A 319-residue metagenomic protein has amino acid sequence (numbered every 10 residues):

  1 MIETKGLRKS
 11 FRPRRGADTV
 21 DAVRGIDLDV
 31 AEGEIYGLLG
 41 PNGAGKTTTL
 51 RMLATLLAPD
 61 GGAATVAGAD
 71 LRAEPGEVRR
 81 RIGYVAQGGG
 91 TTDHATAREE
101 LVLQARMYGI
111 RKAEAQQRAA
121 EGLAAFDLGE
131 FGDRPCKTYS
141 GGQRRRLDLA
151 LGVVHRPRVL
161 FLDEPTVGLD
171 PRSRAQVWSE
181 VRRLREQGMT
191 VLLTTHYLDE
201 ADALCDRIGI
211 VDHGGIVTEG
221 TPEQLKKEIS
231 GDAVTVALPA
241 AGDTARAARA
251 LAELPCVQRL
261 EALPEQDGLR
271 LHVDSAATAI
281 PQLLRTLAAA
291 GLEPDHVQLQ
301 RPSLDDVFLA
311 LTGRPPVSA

Functional and structural regions predicted by a protein language model:
I2-T4, K9-H213, V217-T218: ABC transporter nucleotide-binding domains
K9, L28, V236-L238, L271-V273 (+1 more regions): Preference for bulky hydrophobic residues occupying beta-strand positions in well-ordered beta-sheet regions
R12, G83, G109, S230 (+4 more regions): A generic structural signal for secondary-structure junctions that act as hinges or helix/strand caps at the edges
R79, L123, A150, K226 (+2 more regions): Conserved protein kinase catalytic domain
D133, R259-A262, V297-L299: Hydrophobic/anchoring residues in structured secondary elements
S179-D274: ABC transporter nucleotide-binding domain
S275-A319: C-terminal coupling/interaction segments
